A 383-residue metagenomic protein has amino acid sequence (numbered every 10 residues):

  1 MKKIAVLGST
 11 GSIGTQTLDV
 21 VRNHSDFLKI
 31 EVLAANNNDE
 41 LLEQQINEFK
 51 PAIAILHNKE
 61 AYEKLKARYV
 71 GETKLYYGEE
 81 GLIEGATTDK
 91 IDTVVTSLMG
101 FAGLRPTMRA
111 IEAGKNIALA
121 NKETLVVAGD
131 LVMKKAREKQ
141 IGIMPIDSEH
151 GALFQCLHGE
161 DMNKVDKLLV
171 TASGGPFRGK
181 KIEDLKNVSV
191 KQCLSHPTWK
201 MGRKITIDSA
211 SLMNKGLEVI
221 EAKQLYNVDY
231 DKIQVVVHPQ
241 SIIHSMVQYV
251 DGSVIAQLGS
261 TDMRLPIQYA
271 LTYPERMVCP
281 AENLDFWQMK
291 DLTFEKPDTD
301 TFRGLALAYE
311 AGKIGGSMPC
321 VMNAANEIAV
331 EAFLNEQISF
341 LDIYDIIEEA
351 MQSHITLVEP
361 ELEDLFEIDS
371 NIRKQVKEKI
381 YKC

Functional and structural regions predicted by a protein language model:
M1-C383: Catalytic, metal-anchored helix/loop core of enzyme active sites in primary metabolism
